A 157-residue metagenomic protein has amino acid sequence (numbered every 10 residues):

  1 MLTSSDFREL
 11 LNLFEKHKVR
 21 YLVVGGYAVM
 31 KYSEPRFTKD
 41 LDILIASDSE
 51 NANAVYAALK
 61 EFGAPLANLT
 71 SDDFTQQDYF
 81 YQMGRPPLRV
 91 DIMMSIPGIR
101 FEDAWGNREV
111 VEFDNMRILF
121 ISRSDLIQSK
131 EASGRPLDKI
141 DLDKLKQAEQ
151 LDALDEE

Functional and structural regions predicted by a protein language model:
M1-E157: Compositionally biased terminal segments of proteins
